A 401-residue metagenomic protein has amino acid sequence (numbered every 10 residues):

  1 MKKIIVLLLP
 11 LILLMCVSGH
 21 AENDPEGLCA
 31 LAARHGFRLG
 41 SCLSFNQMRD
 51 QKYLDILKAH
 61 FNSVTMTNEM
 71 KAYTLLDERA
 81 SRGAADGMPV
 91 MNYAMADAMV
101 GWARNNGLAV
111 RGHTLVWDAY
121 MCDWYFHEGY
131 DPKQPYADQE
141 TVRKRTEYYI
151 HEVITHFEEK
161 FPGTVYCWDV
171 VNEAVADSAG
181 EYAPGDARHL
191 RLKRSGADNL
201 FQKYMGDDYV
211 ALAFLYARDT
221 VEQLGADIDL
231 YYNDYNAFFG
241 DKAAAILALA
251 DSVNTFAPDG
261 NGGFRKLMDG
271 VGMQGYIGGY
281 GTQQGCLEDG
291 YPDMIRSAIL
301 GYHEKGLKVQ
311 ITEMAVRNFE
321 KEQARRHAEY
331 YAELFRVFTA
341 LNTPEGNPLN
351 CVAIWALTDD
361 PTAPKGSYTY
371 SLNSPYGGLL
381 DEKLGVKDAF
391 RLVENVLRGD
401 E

Functional and structural regions predicted by a protein language model:
L8-M15: Bacterial N-terminal signal peptides
M15-N23: Sec-dependent signal peptide cleavage junction
E22-S63, T67-E69: Boundary/entry segment of secreted carbohydrate-active catalytic domains
P25, L76, V142, H156-K160 (+6 more regions): Aromatic-rich peripheral "rim/lid" segments of glycoside hydrolase catalytic domains that contact and position glycan
C29, A59-A80, D86, M91-A237 (+2 more regions): Substrate-binding cleft and catalytic face of glycoside hydrolase catalytic domains, especially the flexible beta-alpha
S41-L54, Y73-L76, S81, G87-A94 (+5 more regions): Acidic-and-aromatic substrate-binding clefts and catalytic sites of carbohydrate-active enzymes
S44-H60, T146-H156, K242-P258, I295 (+1 more regions): Short, acidic/polar
Y93-A94, A98-G101, N105, K203-N233 (+2 more regions): Glycoside hydrolase catalytic-domain groove-lining segments
